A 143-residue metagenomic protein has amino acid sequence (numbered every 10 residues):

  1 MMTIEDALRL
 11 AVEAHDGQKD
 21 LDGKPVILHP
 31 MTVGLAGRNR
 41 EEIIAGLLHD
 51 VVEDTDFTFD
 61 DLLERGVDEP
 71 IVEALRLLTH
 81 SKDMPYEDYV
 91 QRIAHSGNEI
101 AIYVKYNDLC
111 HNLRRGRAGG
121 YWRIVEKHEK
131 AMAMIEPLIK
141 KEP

Functional and structural regions predicted by a protein language model:
M1-P143: Active-site helical microenvironments for divalent-metal-assisted chemistry
